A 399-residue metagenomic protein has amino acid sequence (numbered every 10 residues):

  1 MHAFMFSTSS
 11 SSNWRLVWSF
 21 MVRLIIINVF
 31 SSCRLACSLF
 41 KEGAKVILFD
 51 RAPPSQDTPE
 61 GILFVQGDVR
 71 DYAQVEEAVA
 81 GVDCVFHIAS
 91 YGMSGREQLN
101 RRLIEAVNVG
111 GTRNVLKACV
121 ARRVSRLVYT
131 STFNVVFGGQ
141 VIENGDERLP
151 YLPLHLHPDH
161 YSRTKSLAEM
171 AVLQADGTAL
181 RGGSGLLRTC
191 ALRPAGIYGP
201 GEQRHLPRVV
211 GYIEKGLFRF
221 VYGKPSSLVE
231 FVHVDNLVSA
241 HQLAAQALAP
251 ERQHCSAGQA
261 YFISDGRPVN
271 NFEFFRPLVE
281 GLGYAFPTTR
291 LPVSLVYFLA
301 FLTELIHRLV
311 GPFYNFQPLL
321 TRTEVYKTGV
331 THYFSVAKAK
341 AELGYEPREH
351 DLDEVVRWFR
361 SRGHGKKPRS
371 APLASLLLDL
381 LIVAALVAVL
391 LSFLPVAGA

Functional and structural regions predicted by a protein language model:
H2, F334-E342, R348-A399: Amphipathic terminal alpha-helices
H2-W18, V22-A44: N-terminal Rossmann NAD(P)H-binding glycine-rich loop of SDR-like oxidoreductase domains
T58, Q66-G110, A118, R122 (+1 more regions): NAD(P)H-binding glycine-rich loop region in Rossmannoid oxidoreductase-like domains and their noncatalytic homologs
L103-E105, V109, E147, H157-E169 (+4 more regions): Short-chain dehydrogenase/reductase
G110-R163, L180-G183: Conserved Rossmann-fold NAD(P)-dependent oxidoreductase catalytic core, especially the SDR/UDP-sugar
A175-A247, L278-V279: NAD(P)-dependent short-chain dehydrogenase/reductase
V234, A260, E304-L309, F313-E346: Conserved C-terminal active-site "lid" loop/helix of NAD(P)H-dependent oxidoreductases that clamps the redox cofactor
A247-L319, V356-R357, K367-S375, L394-A399: Mid/C-terminal beta-alpha module of Rossmann-like enzyme folds, strongest in SDR-family dehydrogenases/epimerases
